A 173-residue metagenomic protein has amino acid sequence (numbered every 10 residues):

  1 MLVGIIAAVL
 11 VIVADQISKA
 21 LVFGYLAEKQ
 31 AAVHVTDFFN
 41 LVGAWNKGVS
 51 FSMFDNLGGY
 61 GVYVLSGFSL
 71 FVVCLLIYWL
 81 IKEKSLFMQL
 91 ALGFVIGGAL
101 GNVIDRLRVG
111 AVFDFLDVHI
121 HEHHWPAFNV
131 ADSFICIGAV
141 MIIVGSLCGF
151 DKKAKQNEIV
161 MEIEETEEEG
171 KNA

Functional and structural regions predicted by a protein language model:
M1-A173: Alpha-helical transmembrane bundles and membrane-interface segments of multipass inner-membrane proteins
